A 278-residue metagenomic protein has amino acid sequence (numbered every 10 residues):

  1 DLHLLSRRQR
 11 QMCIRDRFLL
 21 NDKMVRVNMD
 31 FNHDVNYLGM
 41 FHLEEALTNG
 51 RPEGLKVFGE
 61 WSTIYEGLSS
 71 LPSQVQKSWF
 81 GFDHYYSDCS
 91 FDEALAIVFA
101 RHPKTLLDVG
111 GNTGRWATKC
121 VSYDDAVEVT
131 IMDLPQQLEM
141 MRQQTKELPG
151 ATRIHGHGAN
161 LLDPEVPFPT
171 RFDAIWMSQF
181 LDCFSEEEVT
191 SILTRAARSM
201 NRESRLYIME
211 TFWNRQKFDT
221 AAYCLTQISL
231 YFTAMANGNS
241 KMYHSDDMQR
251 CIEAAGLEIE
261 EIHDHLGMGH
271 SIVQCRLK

Functional and structural regions predicted by a protein language model:
D1-R10, I14: Single conserved hydrophobic/aromatic residue that forms the stacking wall/gate of nucleotide- or nucleobase-binding
R7, A100, L107-K278: Alpha-helical subdomain
Q11, R15-S78: N-terminal auxiliary segments of SAM/dcSAM-dependent transferases
E44-L47, S90-A96, T118-K119: A short secondary-structure junction signal
L55-E60, F91-A96, M248: Short coil/turn segments at secondary-structure boundaries
P72-H84, F99-A100: All-alpha helical catalytic cores of prenyl diphosphate-utilizing isoprenoid enzymes
Y85-K104: Conserved alpha-helix/loop element of class I SAM-dependent methyltransferases that forms part of the SAM/SAH-binding
